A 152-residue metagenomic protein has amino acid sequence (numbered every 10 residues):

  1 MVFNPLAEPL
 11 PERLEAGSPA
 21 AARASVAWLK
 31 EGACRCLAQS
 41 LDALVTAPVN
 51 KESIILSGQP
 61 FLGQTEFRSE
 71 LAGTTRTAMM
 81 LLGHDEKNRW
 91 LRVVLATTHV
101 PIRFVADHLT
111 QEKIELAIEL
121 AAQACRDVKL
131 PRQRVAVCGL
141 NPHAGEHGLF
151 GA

Functional and structural regions predicted by a protein language model:
M1-G151: Anion-binding alpha/beta catalytic cores of soluble intermediary-metabolism enzymes, centered on
